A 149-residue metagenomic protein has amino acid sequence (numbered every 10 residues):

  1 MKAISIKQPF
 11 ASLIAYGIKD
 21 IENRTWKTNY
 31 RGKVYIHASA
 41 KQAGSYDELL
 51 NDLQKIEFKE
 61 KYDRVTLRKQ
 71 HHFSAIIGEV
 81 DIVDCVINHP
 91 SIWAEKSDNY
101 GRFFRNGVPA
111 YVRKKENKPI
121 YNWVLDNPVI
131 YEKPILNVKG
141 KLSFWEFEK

Functional and structural regions predicted by a protein language model:
M1-K149: Structured alpha/beta reader/binder surfaces that contact nucleic acids or chromatin modification marks
